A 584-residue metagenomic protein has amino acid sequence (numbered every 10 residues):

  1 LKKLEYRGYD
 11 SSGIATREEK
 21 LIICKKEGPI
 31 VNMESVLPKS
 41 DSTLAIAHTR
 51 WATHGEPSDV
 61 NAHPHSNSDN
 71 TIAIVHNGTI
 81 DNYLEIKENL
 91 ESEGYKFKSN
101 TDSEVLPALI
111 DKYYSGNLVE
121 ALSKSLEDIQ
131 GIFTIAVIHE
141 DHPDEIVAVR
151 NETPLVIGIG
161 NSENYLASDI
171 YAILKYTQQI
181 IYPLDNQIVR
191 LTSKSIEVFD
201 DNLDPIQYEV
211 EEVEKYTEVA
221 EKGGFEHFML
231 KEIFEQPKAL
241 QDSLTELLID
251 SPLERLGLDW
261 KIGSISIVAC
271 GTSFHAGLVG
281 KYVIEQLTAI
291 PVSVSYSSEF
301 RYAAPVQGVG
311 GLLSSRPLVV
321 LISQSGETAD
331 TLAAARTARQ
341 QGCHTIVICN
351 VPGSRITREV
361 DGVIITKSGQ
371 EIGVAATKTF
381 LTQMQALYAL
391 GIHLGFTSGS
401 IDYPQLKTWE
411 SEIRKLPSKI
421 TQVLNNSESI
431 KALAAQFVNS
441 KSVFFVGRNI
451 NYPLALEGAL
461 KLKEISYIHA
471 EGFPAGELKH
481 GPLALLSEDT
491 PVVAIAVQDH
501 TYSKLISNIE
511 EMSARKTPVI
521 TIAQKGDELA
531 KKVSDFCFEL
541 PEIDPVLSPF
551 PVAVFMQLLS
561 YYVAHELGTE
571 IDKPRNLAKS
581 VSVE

Functional and structural regions predicted by a protein language model:
L1-K222, E226, K238-D242, D250-K261 (+3 more regions): Conserved short alpha-helical segments that host acidic/polar catalytic motifs at enzyme active sites
T43, A47-V60, Q241-L256, G280-K281 (+2 more regions): Glycine-rich oxoanion-binding loops at beta->alpha junctions
D102-V105, A276, G280, T382-L387 (+3 more regions): Catalytic-loop motifs flanking and including active-site residues across diverse enzymes
G158, G277, S293-V294, A329-L332 (+9 more regions): Extended hydrophobic-aromatic, low-complexity segments
Q236-L240, L244-S266, Q341, G362-P491 (+1 more regions): Active-site phosphate/pyrophosphate-binding segments
G263-K415, R448, I495-P541, L559 (+1 more regions): Glycine-rich phosphate-binding loops that contact phosphosugars or nucleotide phosphates
P518, K531-V533, I543-E584: Generic C-terminus detector
